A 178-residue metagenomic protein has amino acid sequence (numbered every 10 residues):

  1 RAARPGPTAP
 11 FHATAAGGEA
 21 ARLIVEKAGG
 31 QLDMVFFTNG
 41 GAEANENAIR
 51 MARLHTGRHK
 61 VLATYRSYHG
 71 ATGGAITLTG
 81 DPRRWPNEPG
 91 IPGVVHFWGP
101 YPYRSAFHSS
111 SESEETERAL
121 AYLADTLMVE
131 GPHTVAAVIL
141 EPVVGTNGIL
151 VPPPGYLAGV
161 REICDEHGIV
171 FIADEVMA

Functional and structural regions predicted by a protein language model:
R1-G18: A glycine-/small-polar-enriched, mobile loop at the entrance of the PLP active site in fold-type I
F11-A15, S113-A121, V151: Conserved phosphate-coordination/catalytic loops
R22-A137: PLP-dependent aspartate aminotransferase-fold enzymes
H108-S110, G148-P153: Short, solvent-exposed loop/turn segments at secondary-structure boundaries
L120, L150-A178: Catalytic PLP-binding core of fold-type I/II PLP enzymes
V144-T146: Alpha-helical transmembrane segments of integral membrane proteins, especially multi-pass inner/plasma-membrane
